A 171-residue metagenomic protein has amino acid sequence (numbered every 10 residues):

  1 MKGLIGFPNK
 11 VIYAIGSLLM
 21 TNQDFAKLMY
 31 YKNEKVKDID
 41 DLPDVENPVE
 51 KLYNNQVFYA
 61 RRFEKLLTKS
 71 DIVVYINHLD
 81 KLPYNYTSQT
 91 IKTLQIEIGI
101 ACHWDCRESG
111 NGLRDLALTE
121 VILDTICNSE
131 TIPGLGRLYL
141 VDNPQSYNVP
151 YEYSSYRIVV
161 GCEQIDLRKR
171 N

Functional and structural regions predicted by a protein language model:
M1-Y84: Small/polar-rich, solvent-exposed N-terminal microdomains that initiate assembly or binding
L4, R107-R114: Short, flexible/disordered intra-domain loops and linkers
D71-V73, T93-E97, S155-V159: Broad gene-expression machinery/nucleic-acid interaction feature
N77, E97-A101, V159-E163: Residue-level recognition of well-ordered beta-strand positions that form the cores of beta-sheet-rich folds across
L82-T87, H103-S109, I165-N171: Short, cysteine-centered beta-strand-loop-beta hairpins and adjacent loop/turn segments enriched in charged/polar
Y84-I91, N148-Y151: Short, solvent-exposed beta-strand/turn "edge" segments of beta-rich domains on protein surfaces
I91-R107: Short acidic, glycine/tyrosine-flanked loop/strand segments centered on an H-E-D-like triad
L113-N171: Acidic-leaning, charged glycine-interspersed low-complexity segments
